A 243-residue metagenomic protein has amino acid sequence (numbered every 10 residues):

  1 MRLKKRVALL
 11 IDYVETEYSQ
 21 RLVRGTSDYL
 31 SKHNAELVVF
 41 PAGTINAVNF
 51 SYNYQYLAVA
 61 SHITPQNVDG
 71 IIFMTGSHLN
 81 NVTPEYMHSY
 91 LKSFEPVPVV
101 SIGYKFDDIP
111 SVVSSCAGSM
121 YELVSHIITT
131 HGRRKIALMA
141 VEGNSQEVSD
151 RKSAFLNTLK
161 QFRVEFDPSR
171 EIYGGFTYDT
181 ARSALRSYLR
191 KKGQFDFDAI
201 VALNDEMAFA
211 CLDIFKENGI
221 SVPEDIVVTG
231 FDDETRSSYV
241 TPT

Functional and structural regions predicted by a protein language model:
M1, P65, T130-R133, Q194 (+2 more regions): Alpha-helix termination/capping residues and helix-transition junctions
M1-S125, L189-R190, Q194-F195, E206: Alpha-helical recognition/docking segments in bacterial nutrient-uptake and carbohydrate-utilization systems
I11-R21, F40-Y54, S77-N80, V112-E122 (+3 more regions): Hinge/beta->alpha junction and helix N-cap segments in small-molecule ligand-binding domains
L30-A35, L159-F166, K192-F195, E217-V222: Short helix-capping segments at alpha-helix termini
D69, R133-I136, D198: Short acidic/polar active-site loop segments enriched in Thr and Asp
R182, R186, R190-T243: Flexible loop/turn connectors
